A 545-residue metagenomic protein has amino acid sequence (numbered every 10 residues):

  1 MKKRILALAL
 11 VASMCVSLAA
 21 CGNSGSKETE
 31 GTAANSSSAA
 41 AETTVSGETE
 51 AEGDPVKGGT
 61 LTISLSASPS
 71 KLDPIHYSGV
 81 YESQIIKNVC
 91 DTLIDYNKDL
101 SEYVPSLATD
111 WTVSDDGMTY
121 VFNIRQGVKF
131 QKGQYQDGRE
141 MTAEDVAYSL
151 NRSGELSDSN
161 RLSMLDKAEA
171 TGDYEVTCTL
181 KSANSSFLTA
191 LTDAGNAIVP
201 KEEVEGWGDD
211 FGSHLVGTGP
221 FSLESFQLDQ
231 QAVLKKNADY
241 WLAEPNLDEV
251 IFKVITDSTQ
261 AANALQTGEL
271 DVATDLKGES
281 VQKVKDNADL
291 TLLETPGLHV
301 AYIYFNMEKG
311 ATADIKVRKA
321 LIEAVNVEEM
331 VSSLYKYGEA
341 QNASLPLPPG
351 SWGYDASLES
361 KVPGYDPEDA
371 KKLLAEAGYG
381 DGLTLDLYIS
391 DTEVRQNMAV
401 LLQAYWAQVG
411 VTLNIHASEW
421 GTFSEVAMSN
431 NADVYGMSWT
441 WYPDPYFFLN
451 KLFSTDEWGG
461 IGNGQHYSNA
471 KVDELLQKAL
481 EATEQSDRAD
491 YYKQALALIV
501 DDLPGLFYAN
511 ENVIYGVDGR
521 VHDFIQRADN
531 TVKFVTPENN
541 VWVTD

Functional and structural regions predicted by a protein language model:
S64-D115, V216-G217: N-terminal lobe/hinge region of extracytoplasmic solute-binding protein
N97-K98, L162, N184, T192-P245 (+4 more regions): Gly/Pro-rich hinge or "lid" segments in bacterial periplasmic/extracellular proteins
D116, N123, D158-E203: Surface-exposed binding/hinge segments that line and control ligand-binding clefts or catalytic entry sites
R152, N237-K283, T412: Ligand-site clamp/hinge motif
E308, T312-S351, N397-M398, I499-F507: Periplasmic-binding protein-like
Q341-E376, V394-R395: Structural transition elements
N414-F423, N450-G519, D545: Extracytoplasmic/peripheral linker and loop segments enriched in polar/acidic and small residues with frequent Thr/Pro
Y515-D545: Long beta-strand-rich cores associated with HINT superfamily self-processing modules
